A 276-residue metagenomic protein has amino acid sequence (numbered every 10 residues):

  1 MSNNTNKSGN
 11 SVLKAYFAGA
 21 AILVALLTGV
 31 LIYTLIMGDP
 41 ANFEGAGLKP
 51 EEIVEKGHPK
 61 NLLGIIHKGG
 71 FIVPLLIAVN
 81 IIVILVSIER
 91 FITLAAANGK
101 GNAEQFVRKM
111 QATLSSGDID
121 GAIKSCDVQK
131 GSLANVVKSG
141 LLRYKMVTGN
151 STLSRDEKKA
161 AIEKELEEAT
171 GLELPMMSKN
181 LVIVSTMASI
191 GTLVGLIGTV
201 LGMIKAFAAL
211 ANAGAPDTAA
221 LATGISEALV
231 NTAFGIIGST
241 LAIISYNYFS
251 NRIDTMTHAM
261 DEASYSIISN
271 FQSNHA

Functional and structural regions predicted by a protein language model:
M1-A96, Y248, F271, H275-A276: Hydrophobic alpha-helical signal-anchor/transmembrane segments
N3-N6, H58, V86, I92-T93 (+4 more regions): Predominantly long cytosolic amphipathic alpha-helical stalk/bundle segments
N4-T5, G9, G29-K56, L174-R252: Helix-termination/interfacial motifs at the ends of transmembrane alpha-helices
A15-Y16, S87-R90, R143, L196 (+1 more regions): Amphipathic alpha-helical interaction surfaces
G70, I84, A122, V137 (+3 more regions): Residue-level signature of catalytic and energy-coupling elements of molecular machines, predominantly ATP/GTP-dependent
L75, I123-C126, V200, A222: Hydrophobic alpha-helical membrane segments of integral membrane proteins
N80, S87, V136, T199-G202: Amphipathic, well-ordered alpha-helical segments in soluble domains
